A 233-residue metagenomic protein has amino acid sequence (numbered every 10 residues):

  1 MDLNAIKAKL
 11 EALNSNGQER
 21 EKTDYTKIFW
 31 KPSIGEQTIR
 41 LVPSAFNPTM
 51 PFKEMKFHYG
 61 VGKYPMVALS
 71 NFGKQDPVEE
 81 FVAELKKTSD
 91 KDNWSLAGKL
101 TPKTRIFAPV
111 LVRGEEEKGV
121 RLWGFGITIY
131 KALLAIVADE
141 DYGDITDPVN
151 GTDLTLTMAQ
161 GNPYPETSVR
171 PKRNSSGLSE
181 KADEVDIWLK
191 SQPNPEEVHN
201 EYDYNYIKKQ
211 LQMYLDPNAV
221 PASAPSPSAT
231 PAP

Functional and structural regions predicted by a protein language model:
M1-A8, A224-P233: Intrinsic disorder/low-complexity signal
M1-D144, E201, N205: OB-fold ssDNA-binding interfaces and closely related basic DNA-contact patches used across DNA replication/repair
R113-P231: Compact mixed alphabeta submodule
